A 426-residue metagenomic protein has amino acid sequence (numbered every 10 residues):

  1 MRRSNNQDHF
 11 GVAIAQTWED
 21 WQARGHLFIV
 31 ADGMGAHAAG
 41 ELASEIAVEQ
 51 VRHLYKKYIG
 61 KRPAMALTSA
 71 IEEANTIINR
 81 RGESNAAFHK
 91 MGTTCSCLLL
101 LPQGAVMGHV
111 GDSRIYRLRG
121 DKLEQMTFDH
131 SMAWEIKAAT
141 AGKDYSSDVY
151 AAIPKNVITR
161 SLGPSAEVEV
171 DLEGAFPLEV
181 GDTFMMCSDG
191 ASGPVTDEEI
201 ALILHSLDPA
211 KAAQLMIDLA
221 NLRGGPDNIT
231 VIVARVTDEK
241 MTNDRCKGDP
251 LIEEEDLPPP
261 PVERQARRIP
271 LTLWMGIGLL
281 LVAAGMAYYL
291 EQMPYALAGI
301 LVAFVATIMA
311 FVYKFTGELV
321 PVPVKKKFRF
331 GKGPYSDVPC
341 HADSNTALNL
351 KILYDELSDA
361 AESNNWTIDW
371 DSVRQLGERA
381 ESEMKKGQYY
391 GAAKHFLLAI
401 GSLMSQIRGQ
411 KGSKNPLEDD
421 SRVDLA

Functional and structural regions predicted by a protein language model:
M1-S363, T367-S382, Y390-A426: PP2C/PPM-type serine/threonine phosphatase catalytic domain
